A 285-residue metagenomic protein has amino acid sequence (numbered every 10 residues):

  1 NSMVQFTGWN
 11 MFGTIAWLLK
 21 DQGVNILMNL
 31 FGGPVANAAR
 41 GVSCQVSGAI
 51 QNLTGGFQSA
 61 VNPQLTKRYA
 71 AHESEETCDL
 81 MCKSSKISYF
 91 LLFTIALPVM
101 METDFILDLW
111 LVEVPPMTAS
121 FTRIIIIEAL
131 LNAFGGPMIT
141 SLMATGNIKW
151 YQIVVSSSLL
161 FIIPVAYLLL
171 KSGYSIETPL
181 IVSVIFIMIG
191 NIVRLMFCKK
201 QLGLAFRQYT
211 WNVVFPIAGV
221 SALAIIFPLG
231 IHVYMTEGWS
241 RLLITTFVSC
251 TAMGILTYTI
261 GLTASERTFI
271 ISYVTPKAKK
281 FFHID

Functional and structural regions predicted by a protein language model:
N1-Q22, A60, Q64-K67, A71-D79 (+2 more regions): Interhelical loop/hinge segments that connect adjacent transmembrane helices in multipass membrane
S2-F6, L27-G48, E75-D79, E113-T122: Interfacial/gating helices of multi-pass transporter permease domains
G13, W17, D21, C44-S47 (+6 more regions): Short runs within selected transmembrane alpha-helices of multi-pass transporters and secretion channels
K20-M28, G32, V61, E102-L107: Hydrophobic/aromatic end-of-helix segments at the C-terminal termini of transmembrane alpha-helices
N25, N29, N52, V99 (+10 more regions): Structural signal for membrane-spanning alpha-helices in multi-pass inner-membrane proteins, emphasizing helix cores
S43-S85, Y89-L92, I139-A144: Helix-loop junctions and terminal segments of transmembrane helices in multi-pass membrane transport/translocation
T54, C78-A133, L160-K171, S221-A222 (+1 more regions): Alpha-helical transmembrane segments of multi-pass membrane transport and lipid-handling proteins
K199-T210, F227-D285: Membrane-proximal transmembrane or re-entrant/amphipathic helices at the cytosolic face
